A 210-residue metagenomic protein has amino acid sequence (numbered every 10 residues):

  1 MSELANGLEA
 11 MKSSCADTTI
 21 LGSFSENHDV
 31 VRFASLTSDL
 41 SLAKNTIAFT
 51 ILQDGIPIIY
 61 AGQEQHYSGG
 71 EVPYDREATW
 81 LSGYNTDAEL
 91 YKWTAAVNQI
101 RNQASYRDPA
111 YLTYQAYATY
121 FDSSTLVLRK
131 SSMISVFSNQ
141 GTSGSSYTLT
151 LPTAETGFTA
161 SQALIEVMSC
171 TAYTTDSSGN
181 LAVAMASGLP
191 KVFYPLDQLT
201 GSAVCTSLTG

Functional and structural regions predicted by a protein language model:
M1-V72, S138-S143: Conserved alpha/beta catalytic core and glycan-binding cleft of carbohydrate-active enzymes
L8-E9, P73, A78-S123, A160: Aromatic- and carboxylate-lined catalytic core of secreted/periplasmic carbohydrate-active enzymes
S13-T18, I51-Q53, P73, Y91 (+4 more regions): Extracellular/periplasmic catalytic domains that process cell-envelope and extracellular macromolecules
R32-L40, A78-A88, N180: Active-site rim elements
A104-Y106, Q140-T142, D197-T200: Acidic glycine-/aspartate-rich tracts in secreted/extracellular proteins
A116-F158: Carbohydrate-binding surface patches
S131-M133, T174-G210: C-terminal beta-strand-rich structural cap/linker in extracellular carbohydrate-active enzymes
P152-T171: Solvent-exposed beta-hairpin/edge-strand motifs
